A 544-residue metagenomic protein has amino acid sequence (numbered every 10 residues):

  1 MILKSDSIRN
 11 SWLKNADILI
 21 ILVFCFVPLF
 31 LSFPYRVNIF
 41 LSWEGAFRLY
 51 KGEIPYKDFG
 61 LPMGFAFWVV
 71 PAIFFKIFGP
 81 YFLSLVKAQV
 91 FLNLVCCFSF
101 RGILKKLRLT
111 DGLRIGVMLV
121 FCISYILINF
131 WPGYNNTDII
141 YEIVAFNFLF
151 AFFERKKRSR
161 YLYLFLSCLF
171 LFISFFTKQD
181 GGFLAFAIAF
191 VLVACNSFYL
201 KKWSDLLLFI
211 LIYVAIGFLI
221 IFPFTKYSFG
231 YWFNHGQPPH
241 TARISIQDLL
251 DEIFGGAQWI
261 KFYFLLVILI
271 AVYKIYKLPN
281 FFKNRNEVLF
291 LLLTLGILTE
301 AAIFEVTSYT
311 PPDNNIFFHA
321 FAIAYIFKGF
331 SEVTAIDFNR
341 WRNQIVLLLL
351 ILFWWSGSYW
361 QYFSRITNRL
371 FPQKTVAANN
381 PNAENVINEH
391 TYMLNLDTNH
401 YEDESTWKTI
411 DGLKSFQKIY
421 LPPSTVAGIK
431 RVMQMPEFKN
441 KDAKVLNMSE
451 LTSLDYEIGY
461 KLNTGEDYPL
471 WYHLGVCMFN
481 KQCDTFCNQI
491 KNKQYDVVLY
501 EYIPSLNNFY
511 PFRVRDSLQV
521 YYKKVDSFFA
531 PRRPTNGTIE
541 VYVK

Functional and structural regions predicted by a protein language model:
L31-A46, K51, P55-P71, P80: Extracytoplasmic catalytic/substrate-binding loops of multi-pass membrane glycan-assembly enzymes
L61, F65, F78-F98: Loop-to-helix entry region of an early transmembrane alpha helix in multi-pass inner-membrane enzymes
F100-I123, R158, L162: Transmembrane-helix signature of polytopic, membrane-embedded enzymes that assemble or transfer cell-envelope glycans
K106-R108, A145-Y163, L200, V272-Y273 (+1 more regions): Membrane-interface transmembrane helices that cradle and orient dolichyl/undecaprenyl
F130-I139: Short acidic/glycine- and proline-prone juxtamembrane loop motifs at membrane-interface regions of multi-pass membrane
D138-K157, Y163-F172, V193, F321-Y325: Specific aromatic-rich, kink-prone transmembrane helix
R160-Q179, A185-F190, A215, G296-E305: Membrane-interface alpha helices of multi-pass inner-membrane proteins
G181, G357-K544: Extracytoplasmic
